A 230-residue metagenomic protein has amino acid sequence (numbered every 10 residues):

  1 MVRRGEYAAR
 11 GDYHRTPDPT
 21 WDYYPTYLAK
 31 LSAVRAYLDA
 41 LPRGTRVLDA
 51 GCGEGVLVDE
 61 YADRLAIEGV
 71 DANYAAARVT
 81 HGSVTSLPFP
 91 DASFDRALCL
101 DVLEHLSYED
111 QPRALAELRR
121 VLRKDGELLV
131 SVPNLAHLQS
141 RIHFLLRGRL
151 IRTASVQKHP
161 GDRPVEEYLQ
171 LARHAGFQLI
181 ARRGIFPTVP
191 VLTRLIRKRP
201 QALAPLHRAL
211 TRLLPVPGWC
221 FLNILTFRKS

Functional and structural regions predicted by a protein language model:
M1-P90, R96-L100, P112-L115, G184-P187 (+1 more regions): Conserved N-terminal segment of class I S-adenosyl-L-methionine
D101-H105: Short catalytic micro-motifs in class I SAM-dependent methyltransferases
P112-K124: A short glycine-rich, Lys/Arg-flanked "PGG" loop and its adjoining helix->strand segment in the class I
G126-V132: Conserved beta-strand signature within the Rossmann-like core of class I S-adenosyl-L-methionine
L129, R147, I180-S230: A C-terminal cap/extension of S-adenosyl-L-methionine-dependent methyltransferases that defines the acceptor-substrate
N134-H137, I185-P187: Short "lid" loop at the C-terminus of a central beta-strand within the Rossmann-like core of SAM-dependent
I151-E167: Acceptor-substrate binding/catalytic loop of class I
E167-R183: A SAM-dependent methyltransferase catalytic signature shared across enzymes that methylate proteins
